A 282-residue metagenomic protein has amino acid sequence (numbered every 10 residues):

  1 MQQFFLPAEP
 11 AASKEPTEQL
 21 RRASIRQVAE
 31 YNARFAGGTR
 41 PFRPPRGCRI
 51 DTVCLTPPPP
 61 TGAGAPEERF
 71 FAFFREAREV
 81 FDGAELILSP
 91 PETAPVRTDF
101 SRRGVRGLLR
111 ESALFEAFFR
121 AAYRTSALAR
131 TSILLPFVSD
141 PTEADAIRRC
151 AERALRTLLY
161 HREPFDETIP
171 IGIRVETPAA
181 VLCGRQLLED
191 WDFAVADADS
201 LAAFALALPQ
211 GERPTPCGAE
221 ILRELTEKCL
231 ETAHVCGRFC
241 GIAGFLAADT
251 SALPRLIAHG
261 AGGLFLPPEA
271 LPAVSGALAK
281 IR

Functional and structural regions predicted by a protein language model:
Q2-R282: Conserved alpha/beta-domain cores
